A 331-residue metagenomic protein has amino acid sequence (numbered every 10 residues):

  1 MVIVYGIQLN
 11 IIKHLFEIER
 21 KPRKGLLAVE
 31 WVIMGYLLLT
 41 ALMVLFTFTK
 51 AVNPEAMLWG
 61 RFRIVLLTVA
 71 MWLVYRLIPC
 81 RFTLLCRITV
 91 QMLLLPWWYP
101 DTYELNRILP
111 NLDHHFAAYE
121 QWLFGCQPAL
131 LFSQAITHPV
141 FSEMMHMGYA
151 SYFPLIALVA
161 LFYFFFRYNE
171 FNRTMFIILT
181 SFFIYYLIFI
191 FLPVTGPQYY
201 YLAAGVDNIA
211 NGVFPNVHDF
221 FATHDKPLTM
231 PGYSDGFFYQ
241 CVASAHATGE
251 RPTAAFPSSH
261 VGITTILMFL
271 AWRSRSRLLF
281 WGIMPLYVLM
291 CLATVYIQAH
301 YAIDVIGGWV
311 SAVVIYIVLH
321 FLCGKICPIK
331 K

Functional and structural regions predicted by a protein language model:
I3-I64, F82-C86, V90-I156: N-terminal transmembrane-helix/juxtamembrane module of multi-pass inner/ER membrane proteins
I3-L9, I64-R76, P154-V159, A312-V314 (+1 more regions): Hydrophobic cores of alpha-helical transmembrane segments in multi-pass inner/ER membrane proteins, independent
R20-K24, V52-E55, Y75-R87, Y163-T174 (+1 more regions): Membrane-interface helix-boundary motifs at transmembrane edges
L27, D235-K331: Membrane-embedded catalytic cores of phosphoryl/pyrophosphoryl-handling enzymes
L37-L45, L94-P100, F182-I190, P285-Y296: Aromatic-anchored segments of alpha-helical transmembrane domains
R63-L67, G148-A160, A255-L267: Hydrophobic alpha-helical transmembrane segments
L85-V90, L158-P193, Q198-G212, I283: Interfacial segments of alpha-helical transmembrane regions
F191-R273: Membrane-interfacial catalytic/cofactor-binding modules of polytopic membrane enzymes
